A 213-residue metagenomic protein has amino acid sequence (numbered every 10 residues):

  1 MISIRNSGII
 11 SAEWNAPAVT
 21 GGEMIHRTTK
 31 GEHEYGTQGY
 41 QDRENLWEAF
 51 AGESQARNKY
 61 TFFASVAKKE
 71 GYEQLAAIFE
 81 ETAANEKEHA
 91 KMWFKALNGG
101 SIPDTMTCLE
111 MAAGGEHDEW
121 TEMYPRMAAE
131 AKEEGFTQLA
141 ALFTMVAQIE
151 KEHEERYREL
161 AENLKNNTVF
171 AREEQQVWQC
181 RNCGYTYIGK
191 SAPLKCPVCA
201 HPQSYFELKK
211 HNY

Functional and structural regions predicted by a protein language model:
G8, G21-G22, G31: Residue-identity detector for glycine
I25-Y213: Non-heme di-metal
